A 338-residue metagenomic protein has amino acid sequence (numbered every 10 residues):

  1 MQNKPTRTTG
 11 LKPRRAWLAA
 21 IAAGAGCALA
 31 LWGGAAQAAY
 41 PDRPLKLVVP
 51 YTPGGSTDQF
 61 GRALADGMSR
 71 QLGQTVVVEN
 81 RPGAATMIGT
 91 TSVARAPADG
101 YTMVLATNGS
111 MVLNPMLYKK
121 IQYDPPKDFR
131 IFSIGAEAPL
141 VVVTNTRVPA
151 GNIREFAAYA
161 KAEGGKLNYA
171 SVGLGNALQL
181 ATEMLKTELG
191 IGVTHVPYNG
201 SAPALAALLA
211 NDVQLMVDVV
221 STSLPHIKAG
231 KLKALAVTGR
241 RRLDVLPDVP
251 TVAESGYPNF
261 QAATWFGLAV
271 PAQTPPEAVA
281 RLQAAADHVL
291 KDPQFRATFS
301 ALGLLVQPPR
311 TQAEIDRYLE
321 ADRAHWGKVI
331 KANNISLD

Functional and structural regions predicted by a protein language model:
Q2, D42-P44, K228, P276-D338: An extracytoplasmic/periplasmic, membrane-proximal ligand-sensing/linker region
N3-A22, A28-L29: Twin-arginine (Tat) signal peptide motif
A30-A35: N-terminal signal peptide c-region/cleavage motif recognized by signal peptidases
Q37-K127, G165-N168, G190-V219, H226 (+2 more regions): N-terminal (or domain-start) structured segment
R95-G100, N108, M116-P203, V252 (+1 more regions): Hinge/capping helix and adjacent helix->loop/strand transition within the periplasmic-binding protein
S110-K120, Q179, M184-E188, L215-V249: A ligand-binding cleft/hinge motif common to bilobed small-molecule-binding domains
